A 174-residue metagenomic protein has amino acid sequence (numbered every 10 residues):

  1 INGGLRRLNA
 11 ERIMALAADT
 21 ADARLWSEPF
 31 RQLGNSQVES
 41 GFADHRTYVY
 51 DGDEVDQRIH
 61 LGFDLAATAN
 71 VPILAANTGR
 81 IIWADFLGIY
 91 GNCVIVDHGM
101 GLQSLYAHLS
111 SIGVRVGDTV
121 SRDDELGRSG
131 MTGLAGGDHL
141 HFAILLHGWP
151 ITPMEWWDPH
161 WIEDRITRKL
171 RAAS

Functional and structural regions predicted by a protein language model:
I1-G52: Non-catalytic extracellular/periplasmic "stalk" and linker regions immediately N-terminal to catalytic or recognition
R31-A173: Catalytic cores of peptidoglycan-degrading enzymes
